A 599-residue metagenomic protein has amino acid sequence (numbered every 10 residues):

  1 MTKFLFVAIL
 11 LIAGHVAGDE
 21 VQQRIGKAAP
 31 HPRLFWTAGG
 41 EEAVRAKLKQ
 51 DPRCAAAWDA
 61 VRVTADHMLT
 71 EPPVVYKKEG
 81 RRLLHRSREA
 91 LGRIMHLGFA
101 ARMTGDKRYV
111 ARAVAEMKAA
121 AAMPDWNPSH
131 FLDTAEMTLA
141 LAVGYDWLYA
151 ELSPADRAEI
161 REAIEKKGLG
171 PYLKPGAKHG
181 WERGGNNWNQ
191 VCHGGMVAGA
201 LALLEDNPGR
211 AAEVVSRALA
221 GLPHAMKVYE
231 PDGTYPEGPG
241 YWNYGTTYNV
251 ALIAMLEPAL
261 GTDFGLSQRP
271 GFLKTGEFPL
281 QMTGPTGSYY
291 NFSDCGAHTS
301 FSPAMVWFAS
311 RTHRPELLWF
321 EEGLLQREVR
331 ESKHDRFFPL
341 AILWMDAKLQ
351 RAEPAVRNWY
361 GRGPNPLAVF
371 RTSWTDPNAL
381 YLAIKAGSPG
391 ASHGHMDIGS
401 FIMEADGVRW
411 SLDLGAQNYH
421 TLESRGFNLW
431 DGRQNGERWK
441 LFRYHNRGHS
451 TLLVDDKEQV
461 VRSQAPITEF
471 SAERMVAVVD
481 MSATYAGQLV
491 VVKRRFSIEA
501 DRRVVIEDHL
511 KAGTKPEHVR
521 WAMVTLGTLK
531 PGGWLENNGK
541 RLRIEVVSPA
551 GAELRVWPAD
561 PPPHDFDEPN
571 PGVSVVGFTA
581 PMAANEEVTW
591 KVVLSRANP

Functional and structural regions predicted by a protein language model:
M1-V7: Sec-dependent signal peptide recognition, specifically the positively charged N-region followed immediately by
I9-A17: Hydrophobic h-region of N-terminal signal peptides that target proteins for export in Gram-negative bacteria
G18, G323-V329, Y419-P599: CBM-like, beta-strand-rich accessory domains located in the C-terminal region of large, secreted polysaccharide-active
E20-A28: N-terminal low-complexity, Pro/Thr/Ser-rich intrinsically disordered segments that act as propeptides or flexible
P32, A43, T372-N446: Terminal accessory carbohydrate-recognition/targeting modules of carbohydrate-active enzymes
R33-K49, R53-S288, C295-G296: Aromatic-lined, polymer-binding surfaces characteristic of secreted/periplasmic polysaccharide-degrading enzymes
A111, I384, L412-D413, I544-V546: Short capping micro-motif at the N-terminus of alpha-helices
G180, L203, Y241-W410, E469-R474 (+3 more regions): Carbohydrate-active enzyme catalytic cores, enriched for enzymes that act on polyanionic acidic polysaccharides
